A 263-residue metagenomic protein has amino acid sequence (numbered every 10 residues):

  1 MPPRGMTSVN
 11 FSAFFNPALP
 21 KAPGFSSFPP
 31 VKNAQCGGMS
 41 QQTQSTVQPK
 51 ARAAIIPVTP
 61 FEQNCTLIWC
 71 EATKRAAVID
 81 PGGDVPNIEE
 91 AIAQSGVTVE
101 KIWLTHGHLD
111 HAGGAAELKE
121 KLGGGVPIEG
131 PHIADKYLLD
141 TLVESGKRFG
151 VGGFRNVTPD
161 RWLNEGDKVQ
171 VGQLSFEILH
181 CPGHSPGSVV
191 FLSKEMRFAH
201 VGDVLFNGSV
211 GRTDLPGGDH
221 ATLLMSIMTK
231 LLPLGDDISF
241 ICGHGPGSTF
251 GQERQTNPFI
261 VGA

Functional and structural regions predicted by a protein language model:
G5-S8, S12, G24-S26: Intrinsically disordered, low-complexity segments enriched in small polar residues
S27, Q35-G38: Short, positively charged and aromatic/hydrophobic N-terminal segments
V47-S95, V190-G202: Conserved beta-strand hairpin/beta-sheet module of binuclear metal-dependent hydrolase folds, prominently
T73, G83, L109, D135 (+4 more regions): Short, glycine/acidic-enriched loop or turn micro-motifs at the edges of active sites
R75-I79, K101-W103, I178-H180: Short catalytic-loop micro-motif centered on adjacent basic/acidic residues
G83-Q170, L174, Q255-G262: Active-site HxH/HxHxD metal-binding segment of metal-dependent hydrolases
E144-S145, K168, L174-A263: Metallo-beta-lactamase
